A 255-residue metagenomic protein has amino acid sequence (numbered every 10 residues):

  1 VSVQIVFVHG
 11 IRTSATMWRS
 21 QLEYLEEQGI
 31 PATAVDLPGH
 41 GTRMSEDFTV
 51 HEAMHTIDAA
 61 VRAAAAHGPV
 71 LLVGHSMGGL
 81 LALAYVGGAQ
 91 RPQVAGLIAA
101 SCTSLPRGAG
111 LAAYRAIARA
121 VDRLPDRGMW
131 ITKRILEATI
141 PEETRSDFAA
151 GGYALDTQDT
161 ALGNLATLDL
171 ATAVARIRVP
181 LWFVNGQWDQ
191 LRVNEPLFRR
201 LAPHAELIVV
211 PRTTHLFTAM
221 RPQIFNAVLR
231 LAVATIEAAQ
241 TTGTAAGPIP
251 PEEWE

Functional and structural regions predicted by a protein language model:
S2-T42: Conserved HGGG/HGGXW glycine-rich cap/lid loop of the alpha/beta-hydrolase fold
P31-L71, A227: Active-site loop/oxyanion-hole signature of alpha/beta-hydrolase fold enzymes
G74-G78, A82: Gly/Ala-rich beta-loop-alpha elbow adjacent to hydrolase catalytic centers
A84-P125: Flexible "cap/lid" loop of the alpha/beta hydrolase fold
G108, P125-R176: Conserved alpha/beta-hydrolase catalytic His-Asp/Glu region
I177, F183-N185: Short beta-strand/loop motif that positions the catalytic acidic residue of the alpha/beta-hydrolase fold
Q190-P196: Conserved alpha/beta-hydrolase "acid-adjacent" motif
T213-N226, T244-A246: Catalytic histidine-centered segment of alpha/beta-hydrolase-like enzymes
